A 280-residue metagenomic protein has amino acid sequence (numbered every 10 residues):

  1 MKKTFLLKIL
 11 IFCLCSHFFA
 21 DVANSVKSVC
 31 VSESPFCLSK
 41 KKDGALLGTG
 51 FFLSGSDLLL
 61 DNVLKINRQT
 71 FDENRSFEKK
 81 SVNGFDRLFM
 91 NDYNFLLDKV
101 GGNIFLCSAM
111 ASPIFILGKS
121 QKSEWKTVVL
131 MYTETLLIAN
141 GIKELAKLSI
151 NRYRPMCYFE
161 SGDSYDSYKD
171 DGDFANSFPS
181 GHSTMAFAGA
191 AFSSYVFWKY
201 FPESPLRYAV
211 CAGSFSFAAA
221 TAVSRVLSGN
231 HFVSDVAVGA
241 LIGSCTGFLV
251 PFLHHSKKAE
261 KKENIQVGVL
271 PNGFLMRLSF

Functional and structural regions predicted by a protein language model:
M1-S28: Cleavable N-terminal export/targeting peptides
D21-A109, S149-S164: N-terminal transmembrane-helix/juxtamembrane module of multi-pass inner/ER membrane proteins
P35-L38, K42, M90-L97, W125 (+3 more regions): Membrane-interfacial loop-to-transmembrane-helix junctions in polytopic alpha-helical membrane proteins
G44-G48, V129, T133, Y208-F215 (+1 more regions): Hydrophobic alpha-helical transmembrane segments
L53, D57, I138-K143, K147 (+2 more regions): Alpha-helical transmembrane segments of multipass membrane proteins
K119-I142, R207: Interfacial segments of alpha-helical transmembrane regions
M131-S167: The feature marks cytosolic C-terminal regulatory regions of anion transporters and related permeases
S161-G268, G273-S279: Membrane-embedded catalytic cores of phosphoryl/pyrophosphoryl-handling enzymes
